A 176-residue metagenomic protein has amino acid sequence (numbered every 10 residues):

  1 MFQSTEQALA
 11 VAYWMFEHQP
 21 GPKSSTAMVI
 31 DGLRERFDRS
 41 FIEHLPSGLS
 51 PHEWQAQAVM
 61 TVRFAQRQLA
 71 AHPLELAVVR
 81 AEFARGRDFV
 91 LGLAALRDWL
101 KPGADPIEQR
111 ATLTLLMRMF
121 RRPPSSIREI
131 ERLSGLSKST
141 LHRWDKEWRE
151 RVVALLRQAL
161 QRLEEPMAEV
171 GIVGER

Functional and structural regions predicted by a protein language model:
M1-L74, A81-A104, S126-G135, T140 (+1 more regions): N-terminal interaction/assembly modules
S50-E53, L115-M119: A short, ordered amphipathic alpha-helix with a cationic face
E75-V79, L115-L116: Short alpha-helical "packing" element that flanks the helix-turn-helix/winged-helix DNA-binding module
F83-A84, M117-P123: Short amphipathic helical patch at the helix-1/turn junction of helix-turn-helix
P102-L113, P123-P124: Ser/Thr/Pro-rich, acidic low-complexity intrinsically disordered regulatory segments
